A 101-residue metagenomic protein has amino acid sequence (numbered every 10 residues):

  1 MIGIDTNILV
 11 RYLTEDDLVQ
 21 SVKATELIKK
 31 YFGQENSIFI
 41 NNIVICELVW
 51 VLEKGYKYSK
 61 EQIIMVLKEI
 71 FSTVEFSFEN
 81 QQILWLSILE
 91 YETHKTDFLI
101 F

Functional and structural regions predicted by a protein language model:
M1-I40, G55-E61: Short, well-structured N-terminal submotif of metal-dependent ribonuclease cores
D5-N7, E47, I100: Acidic active-site catalytic centers that drive phospho-/nucleotidyl reactions and related ester hydrolyses
I43-V44, Q82: Short beta->alpha linker loops
V49, E53, K68-F71, I88: Amphipathic alpha-helical segments within well-ordered protein domains
K57-L67, F71, E75: Glycine/small-residue-rich phosphate/adenosyl-binding loop
E75-F101: Active-site neighborhoods of divalent-metal-dependent phosphate/nucleic-acid chemistry enzymes
